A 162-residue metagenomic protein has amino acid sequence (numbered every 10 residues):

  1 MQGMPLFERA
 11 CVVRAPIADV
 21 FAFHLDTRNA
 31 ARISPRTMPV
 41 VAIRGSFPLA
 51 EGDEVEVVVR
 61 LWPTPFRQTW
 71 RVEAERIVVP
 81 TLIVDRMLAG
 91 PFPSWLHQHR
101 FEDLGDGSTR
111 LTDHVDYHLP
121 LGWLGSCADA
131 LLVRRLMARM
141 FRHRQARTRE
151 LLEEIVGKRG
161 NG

Functional and structural regions predicted by a protein language model:
M1-A50: Hydrophobic ligand-binding cavity/cleft-lining segments
V13, G90, M137: Aromatic-acidic/polar surface patches that form glycan- and anion
A18-A22, E102-D106, R110, R142 (+2 more regions): Replace "anionic and nucleotidyl ligands
R28, H118-L121, G125-G162: A conserved amphipathic terminal alpha-helix motif
A31-R32, P39, R60-T112, D116-H118 (+2 more regions): Hydrophobic-ligand binding "helix-grip"
